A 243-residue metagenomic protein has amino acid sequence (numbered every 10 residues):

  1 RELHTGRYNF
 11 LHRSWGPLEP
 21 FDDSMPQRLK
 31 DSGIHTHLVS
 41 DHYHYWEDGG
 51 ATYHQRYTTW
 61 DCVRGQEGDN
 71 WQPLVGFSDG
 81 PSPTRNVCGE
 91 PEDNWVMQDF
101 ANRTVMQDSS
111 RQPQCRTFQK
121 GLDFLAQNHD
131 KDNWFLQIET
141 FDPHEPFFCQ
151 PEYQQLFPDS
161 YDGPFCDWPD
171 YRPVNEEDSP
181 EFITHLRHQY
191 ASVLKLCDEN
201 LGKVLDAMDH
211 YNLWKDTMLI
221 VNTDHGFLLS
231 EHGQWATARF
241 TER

Functional and structural regions predicted by a protein language model:
E2, G6-F10, D41-Y45, T140-E145 (+4 more regions): Short, solvent-exposed loop/turn segments at secondary-structure junctions
E2-Q107: Catalytic-site neighborhoods of secreted/periplasmic enzymes that process anionic sulfate/phosphate groups
L3, G50-D61, V96-D99, M106-D162 (+1 more regions): Active-site regions of oxyanion-processing enzymes, predominantly non-cytosolic
L3, L29, V39, W134-T140 (+3 more regions): Beta-strand elements within well-structured catalytic alpha/beta cores of enzymes that handle phosphate/sulfate esters
G16-D22, T184-L196, W235-R243: A short beta-strand-to-alpha-helix junction
Q112-H129, Y171-T217: A long, amphipathic alpha-helix that forms part of the scaffold/cap immediately adjacent to metal-dependent active
P146-S160, A207-R243: Histidine-centered active-site microenvironments of extracellular/periplasmic hydrolases and transferases
P151-F182: Acceptor-binding helix/loop patch of EC 2.4 sugar-transfer enzymes, predominantly nucleotide-sugar-dependent
